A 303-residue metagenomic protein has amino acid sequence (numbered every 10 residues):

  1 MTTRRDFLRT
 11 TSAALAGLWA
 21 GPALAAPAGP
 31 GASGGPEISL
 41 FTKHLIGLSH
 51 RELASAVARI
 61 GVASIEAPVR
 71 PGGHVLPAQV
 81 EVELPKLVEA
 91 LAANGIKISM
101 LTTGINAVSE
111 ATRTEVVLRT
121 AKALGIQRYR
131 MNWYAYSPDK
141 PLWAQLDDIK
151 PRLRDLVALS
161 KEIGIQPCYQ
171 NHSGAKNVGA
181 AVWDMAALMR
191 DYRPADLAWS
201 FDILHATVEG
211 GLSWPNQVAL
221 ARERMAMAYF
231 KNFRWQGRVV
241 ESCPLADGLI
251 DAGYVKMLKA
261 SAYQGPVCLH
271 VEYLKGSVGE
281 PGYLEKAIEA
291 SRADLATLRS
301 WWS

Functional and structural regions predicted by a protein language model:
T2-E37, L48-A58, G125, V182-F201 (+1 more regions): Histidine-acidic metal/acid-base catalytic patches
T11-A20, R51-A54, P71, N94 (+3 more regions): Active-site acidic/histidine proton-transfer and metal-coordination neighborhood in alpha/beta enzyme cores
G29-H44, V88, A92, K97 (+2 more regions): Mobile, glycine- and charge-enriched loop segments and immediately flanking short secondary-structure elements within
P36-T42, I65-A67, I98-T103, Y129-M131 (+4 more regions): Hydrophobic faces of well-ordered beta-strands that scaffold small-molecule active sites in alpha/beta enzyme cores
F41-L45, P68-G72, T103-N106, Y134-Y136 (+4 more regions): Active-site beta-loop-alpha junctions enriched in small/polar residues
P68-K86: Glycine-rich, proline-tolerant flexible connector loops at the mouths of alpha/beta enzymes
E83-A90, R152-L159, Q217, Y254-M257: Catalytic-core regions built around general acid/base machinery
